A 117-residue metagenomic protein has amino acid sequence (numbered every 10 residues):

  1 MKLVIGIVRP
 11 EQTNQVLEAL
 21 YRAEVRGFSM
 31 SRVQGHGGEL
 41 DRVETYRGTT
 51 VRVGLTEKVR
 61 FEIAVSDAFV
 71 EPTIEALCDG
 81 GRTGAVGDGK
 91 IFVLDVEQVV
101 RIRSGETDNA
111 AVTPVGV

Functional and structural regions predicted by a protein language model:
M1-V117: Positively charged, small/polar-rich N-terminal and surface patches that mediate targeting and assembly and bind
